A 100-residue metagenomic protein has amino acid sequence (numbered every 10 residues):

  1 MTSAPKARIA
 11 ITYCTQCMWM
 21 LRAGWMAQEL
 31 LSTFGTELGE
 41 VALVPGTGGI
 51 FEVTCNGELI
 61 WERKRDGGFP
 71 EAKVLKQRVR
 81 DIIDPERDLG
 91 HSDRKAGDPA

Functional and structural regions predicted by a protein language model:
M1-F34: Local sequence-structure signature of Cys/Sec-based thiol-disulfide redox active-site neighborhoods
A4-K6, G46-G48, P70: Eukaryote-biased feature marking scaffold/signaling PDZ-domain proteins and nuclear chromatin regulators
M18-W19, F51-E52, W61: Eukaryotic short linear interaction motifs
T36-E52: Amphipathic, hydrophobic secondary-structure cores in small proteins
L59-R87: Non-catalytic, surface beta->alpha helical segment in thiol-disulfide oxidoreductase systems
P85-A100: C-terminal helix/juxtamembrane-tail motif
